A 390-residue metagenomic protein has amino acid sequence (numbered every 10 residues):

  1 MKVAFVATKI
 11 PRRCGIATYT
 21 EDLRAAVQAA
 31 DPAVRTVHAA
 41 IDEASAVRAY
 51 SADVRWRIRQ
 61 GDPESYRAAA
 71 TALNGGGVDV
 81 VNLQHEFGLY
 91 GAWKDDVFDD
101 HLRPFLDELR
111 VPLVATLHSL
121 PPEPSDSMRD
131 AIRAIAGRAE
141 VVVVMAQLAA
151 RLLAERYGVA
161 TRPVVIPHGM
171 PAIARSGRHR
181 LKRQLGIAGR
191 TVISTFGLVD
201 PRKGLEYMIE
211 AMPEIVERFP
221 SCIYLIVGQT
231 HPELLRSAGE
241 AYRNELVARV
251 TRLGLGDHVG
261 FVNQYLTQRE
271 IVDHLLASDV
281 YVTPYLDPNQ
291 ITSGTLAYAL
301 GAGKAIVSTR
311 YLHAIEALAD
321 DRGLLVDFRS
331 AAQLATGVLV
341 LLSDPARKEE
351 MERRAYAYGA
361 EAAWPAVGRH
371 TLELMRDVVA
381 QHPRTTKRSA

Functional and structural regions predicted by a protein language model:
E140, H258-Q264, D273-Q290, K304: Acidic donor-binding loop of glycosyltransferase active sites
L148, G169, T230: Carbohydrate-associated surface elements
R175-I187, L246, R384: A short helix/loop element that forms part of the nucleotide-sugar donor recognition site in Leloir-type
I187-K203, I209-M212, L225-V227: Conserved donor-binding/catalytic core segment of Leloir-type glycosyltransferases
S237-Y265, R269: Nucleotide-activated donor-binding/catalytic signature segment of Leloir-type glycosyltransferases, i.e., the conserved
L300-G301, A305-S308: Short hydrophobic beta-strand element within catalytic cores of glycosyltransferases and related nucleotide-activated
D320, L324-A331, V340-P345: Conserved acidic donor-binding segment of nucleotide-sugar-dependent glycosyltransferases
V340, R347-E361: A short, well-ordered alpha-helix in the C-terminal region of glycosyltransferases
